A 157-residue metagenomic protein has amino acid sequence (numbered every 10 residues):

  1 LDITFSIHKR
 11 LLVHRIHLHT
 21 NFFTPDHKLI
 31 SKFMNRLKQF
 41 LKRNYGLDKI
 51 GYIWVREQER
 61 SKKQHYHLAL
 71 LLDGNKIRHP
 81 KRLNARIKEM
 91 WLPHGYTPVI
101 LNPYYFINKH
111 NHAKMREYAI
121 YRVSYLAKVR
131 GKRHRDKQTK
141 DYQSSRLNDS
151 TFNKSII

Functional and structural regions predicted by a protein language model:
L1-E59: Signature for HUH/AEP ssDNA processing cores
L1-H8, L12, G74-I157: Catalytic "initiation/cleavage/transfer" segments centered on a nucleophilic residue and adjacent nucleic-acid-engaging
I16-L18, Y66-L72, I87: Generic hydrophobic secondary-structure signal
P25, K63, R78: Residues that form or flank phosphate/diphosphate-binding pockets in enzymes that use nucleotide phosphates
I30, Y66-L68, R82, K140: General "foldedness" signal
Y52-N75: Histidine-centered divalent-metal-coordination microenvironment in nucleic-acid enzymes
